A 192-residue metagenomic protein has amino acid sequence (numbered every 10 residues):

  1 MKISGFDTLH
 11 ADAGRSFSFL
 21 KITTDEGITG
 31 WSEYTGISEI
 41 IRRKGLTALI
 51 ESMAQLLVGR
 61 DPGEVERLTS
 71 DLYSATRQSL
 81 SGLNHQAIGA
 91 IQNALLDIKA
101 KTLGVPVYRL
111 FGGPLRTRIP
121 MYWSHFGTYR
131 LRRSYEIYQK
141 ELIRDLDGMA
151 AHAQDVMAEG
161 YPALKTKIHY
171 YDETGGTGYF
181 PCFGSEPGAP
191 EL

Functional and structural regions predicted by a protein language model:
M1-A13, V105-I119: N-terminal amphipathic alpha-helix/helix-capping segment at the start of soluble metabolic enzymes
M1-E39: Structured beta-strand/loop patches that form or line metal/cofactor-binding pockets in enzymes
D12, E26, W31-S32, S79 (+6 more regions): Ligand-binding pocket scaffold of soluble enzyme catalytic domains
R15, I91-Q92, G148, E191: Residue-level preference for nonpolar/small residues embedded in alpha-helices
D25-L103, R109: Metal- or metallocofactor-binding catalytic centers and their adjacent structured scaffolds across diverse enzyme
Q86, N93, V105-V107, R116-I119 (+2 more regions): Conserved structural scaffold segments of CAZyme catalytic domains across common CAZy folds
L96, G112-G113, S124-F126: Beta-hairpin (beta-strand-turn-beta-strand) motif
R118, W123-L192: Metal-dependent enolase-superfamily TIM-barrel catalytic cores that perform enediolate-based chemistry
